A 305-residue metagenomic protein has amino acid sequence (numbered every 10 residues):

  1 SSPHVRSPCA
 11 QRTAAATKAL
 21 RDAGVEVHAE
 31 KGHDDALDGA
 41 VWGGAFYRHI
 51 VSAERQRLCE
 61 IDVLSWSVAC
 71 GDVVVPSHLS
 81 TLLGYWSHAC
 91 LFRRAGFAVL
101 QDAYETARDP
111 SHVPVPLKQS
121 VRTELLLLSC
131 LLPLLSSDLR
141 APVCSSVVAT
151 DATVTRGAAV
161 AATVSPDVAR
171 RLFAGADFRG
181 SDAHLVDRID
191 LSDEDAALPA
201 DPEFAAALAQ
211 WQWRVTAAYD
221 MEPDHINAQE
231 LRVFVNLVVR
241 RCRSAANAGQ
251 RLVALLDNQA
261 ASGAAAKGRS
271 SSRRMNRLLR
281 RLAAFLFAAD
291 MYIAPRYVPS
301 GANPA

Functional and structural regions predicted by a protein language model:
S1-A305: Nucleic-acid-interacting cores, centered on viral/eukaryotic replication and modification enzymes
